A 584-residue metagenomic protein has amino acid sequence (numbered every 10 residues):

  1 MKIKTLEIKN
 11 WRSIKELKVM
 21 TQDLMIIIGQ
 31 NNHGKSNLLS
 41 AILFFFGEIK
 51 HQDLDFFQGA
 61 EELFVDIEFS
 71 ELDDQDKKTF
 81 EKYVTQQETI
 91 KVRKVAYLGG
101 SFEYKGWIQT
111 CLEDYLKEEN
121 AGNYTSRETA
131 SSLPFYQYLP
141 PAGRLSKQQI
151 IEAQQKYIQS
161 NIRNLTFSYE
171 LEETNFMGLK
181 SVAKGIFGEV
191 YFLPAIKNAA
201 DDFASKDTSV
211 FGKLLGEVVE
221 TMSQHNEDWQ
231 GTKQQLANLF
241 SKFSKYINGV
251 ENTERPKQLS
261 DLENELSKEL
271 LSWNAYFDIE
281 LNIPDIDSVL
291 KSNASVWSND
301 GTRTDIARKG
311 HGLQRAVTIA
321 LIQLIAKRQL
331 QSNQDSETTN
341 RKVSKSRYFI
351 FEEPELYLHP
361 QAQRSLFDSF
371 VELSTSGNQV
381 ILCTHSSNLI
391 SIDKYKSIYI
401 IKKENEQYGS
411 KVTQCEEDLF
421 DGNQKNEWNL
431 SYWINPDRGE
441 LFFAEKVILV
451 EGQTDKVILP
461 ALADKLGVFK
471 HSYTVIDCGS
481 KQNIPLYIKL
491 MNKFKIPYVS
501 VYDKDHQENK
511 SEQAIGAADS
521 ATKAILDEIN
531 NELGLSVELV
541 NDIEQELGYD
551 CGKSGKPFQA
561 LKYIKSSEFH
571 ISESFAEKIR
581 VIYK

Functional and structural regions predicted by a protein language model:
M1-G47, Q258-D261, V289-S292, V296-D437: Switch/communication elements of ASCE P-loop NTPase nucleotide-binding domains
V19, F56-E61, Y83-Q87, A183-I186 (+8 more regions): Conserved catalytic network of the ASCE P-loop NTPase/AAA+ motor domain
N37, D74-A237, A514-L533, S554: Glycine-rich phosphate-binding loops of NTPases
L39-T89: Conserved P-loop NTP-binding catalytic core
I49-Q52, K77-T79, T166-A183, E280-L281 (+3 more regions): Short alpha-helical segments and helix-capping/turn motifs at coil-helix boundaries
A60-V65, Q87-V92, I186-V190, S346 (+5 more regions): Short glycine-/polar-rich loops that comprise or flank the Walker A/P-loop and associated switch/sensor motifs
Q86, K184, I434-L449, Q453-K584: Acidic, Mg2+-coordinating catalytic modules of nucleic-acid enzymes
G185-F187, A195-F351, K510-S511: Extended helical coiled-coil dimerization/tether regions that scaffold and oligomerize large DNA-maintenance assemblies
